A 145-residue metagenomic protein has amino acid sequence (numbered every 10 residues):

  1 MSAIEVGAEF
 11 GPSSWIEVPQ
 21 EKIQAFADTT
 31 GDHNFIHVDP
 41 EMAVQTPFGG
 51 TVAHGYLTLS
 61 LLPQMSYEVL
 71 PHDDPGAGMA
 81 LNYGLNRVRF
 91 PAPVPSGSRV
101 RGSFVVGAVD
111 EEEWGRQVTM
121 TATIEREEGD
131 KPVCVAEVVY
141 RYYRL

Functional and structural regions predicted by a protein language model:
M1-E5, F90-L145: HotDog/MaoC-like acyl-thioester-processing domains
M1-N82: Hot-dog-fold acyl-thioester-processing enzymes
G11, W15-E17, R89, V139-R141: Generic structural detector for well-ordered beta-strands
